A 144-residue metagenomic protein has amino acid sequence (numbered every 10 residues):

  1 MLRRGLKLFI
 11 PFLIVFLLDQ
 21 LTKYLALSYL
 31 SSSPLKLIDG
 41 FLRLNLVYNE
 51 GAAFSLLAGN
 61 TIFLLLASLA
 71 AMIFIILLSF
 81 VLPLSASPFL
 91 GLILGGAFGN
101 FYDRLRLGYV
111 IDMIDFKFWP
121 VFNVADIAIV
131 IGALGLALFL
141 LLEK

Functional and structural regions predicted by a protein language model:
M1-K144: Alpha-helical transmembrane bundles and membrane-interface segments of multipass inner-membrane proteins
